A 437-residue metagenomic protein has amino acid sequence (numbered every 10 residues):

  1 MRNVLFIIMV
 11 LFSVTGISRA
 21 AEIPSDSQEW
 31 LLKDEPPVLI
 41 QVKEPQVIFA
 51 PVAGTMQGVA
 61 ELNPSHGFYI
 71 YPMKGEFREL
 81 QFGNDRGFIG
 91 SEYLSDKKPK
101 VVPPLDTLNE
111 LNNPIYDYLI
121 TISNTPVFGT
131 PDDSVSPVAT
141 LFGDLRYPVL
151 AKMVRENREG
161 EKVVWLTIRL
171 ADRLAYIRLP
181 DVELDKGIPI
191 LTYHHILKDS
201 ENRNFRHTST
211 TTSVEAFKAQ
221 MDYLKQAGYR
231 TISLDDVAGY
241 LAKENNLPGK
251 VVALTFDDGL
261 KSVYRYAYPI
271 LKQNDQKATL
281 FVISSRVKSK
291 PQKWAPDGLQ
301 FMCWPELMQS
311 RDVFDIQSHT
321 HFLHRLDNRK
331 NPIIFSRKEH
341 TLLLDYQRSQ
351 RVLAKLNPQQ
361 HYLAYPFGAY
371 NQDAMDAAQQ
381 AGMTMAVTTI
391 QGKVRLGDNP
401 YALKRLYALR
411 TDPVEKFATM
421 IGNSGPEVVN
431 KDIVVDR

Functional and structural regions predicted by a protein language model:
M1-V4: Positively charged n-region of N-terminal signal peptides that target proteins for export
I7-V14: Bacterial N-terminal signal peptides
A21-P36, A60, Y69, K74 (+2 more regions): Boundary regions of SH3-family modules and the immediately adjacent low-complexity/disordered segments in eukaryotic
I23-E76, N109-V163, K198-D199: Beta-loop motif signature
R173-V251, V429-R437: N-terminal pre-catalytic segment of deacetylase/amide-hydrolase enzymes
K186-T211, G249-V252, Y266, K272-N371 (+1 more regions): Metal-dependent polysaccharide deacetylase catalytic core of the NodB/CE4 family, i.e., the active-site-bearing domain
L409-R437: Low-complexity, Gly/Ser/Thr/Pro-rich intrinsically disordered linker/tail segments
